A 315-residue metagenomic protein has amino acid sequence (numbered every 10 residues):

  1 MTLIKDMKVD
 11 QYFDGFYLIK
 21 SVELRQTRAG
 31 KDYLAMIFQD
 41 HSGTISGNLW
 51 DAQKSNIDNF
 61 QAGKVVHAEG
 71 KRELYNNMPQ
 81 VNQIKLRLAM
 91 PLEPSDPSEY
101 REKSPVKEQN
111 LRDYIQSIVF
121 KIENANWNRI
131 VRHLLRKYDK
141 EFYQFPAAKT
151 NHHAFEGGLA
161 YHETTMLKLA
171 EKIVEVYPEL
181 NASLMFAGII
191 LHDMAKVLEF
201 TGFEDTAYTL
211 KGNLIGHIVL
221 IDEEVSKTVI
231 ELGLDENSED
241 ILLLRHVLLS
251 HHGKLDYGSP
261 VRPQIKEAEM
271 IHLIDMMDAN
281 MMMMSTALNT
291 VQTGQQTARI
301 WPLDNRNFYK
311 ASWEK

Functional and structural regions predicted by a protein language model:
M1-F13: OB-fold nucleic-acid-binding modules
Q11-R28: Structural detector for short beta-strands of small beta-barrel domains
Y17, G63, M166, D275: Divalent metal-coordination and catalytic microenvironments
E23-D32, I45, A52-S98: OB-fold single-stranded nucleic acid-binding module
A35-D40, G202: Short, acidic/hydrophobic/Gly-rich beta-strand patch recurrent on exposed beta strands that often constitutes part
L92-L214, S238: Acidic/His-rich, divalent-metal-binding segments that scaffold phosphate/diphosphate chemistry
N151-H152, Y161, K172-T293: Divalent metal-dependent catalytic cores for phosphoryl transfer on phosphate-bearing substrates
H272, T290, G294-N307, S312-K315: N-terminal intrinsically disordered, cationic/polar leader segments that include organellar targeting peptides
